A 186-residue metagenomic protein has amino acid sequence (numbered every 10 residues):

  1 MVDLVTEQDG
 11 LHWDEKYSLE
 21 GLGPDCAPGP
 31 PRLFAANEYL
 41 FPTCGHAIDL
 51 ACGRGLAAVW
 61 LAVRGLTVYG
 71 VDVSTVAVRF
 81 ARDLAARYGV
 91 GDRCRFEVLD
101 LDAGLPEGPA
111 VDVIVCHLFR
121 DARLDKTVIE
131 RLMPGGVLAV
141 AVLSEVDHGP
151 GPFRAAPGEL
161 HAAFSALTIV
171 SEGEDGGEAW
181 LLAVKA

Functional and structural regions predicted by a protein language model:
M1-F41: S-adenosyl-L-methionine
C44-G53: Conserved class I S-adenosyl-L-methionine
R54-R64: Conserved SAM-binding loop of SAM-dependent methyltransferases across substrates and taxa, primarily the Class I
S74-V76: Conserved SAM/SAH-binding beta-strand->alpha-helix loop
G89-L101: Conserved SAM-binding strand-loop segment of SAM-dependent methyltransferases
P106-V113: A short acidic, Gly/Pro-enriched loop at the edge of an enzyme's catalytic core that lines a small-molecule cofactor
R120-E130: A short, conserved alpha-helix within the catalytic core of class I
G136-E145: Conserved beta-strand signature within the Rossmann-like core of class I S-adenosyl-L-methionine
